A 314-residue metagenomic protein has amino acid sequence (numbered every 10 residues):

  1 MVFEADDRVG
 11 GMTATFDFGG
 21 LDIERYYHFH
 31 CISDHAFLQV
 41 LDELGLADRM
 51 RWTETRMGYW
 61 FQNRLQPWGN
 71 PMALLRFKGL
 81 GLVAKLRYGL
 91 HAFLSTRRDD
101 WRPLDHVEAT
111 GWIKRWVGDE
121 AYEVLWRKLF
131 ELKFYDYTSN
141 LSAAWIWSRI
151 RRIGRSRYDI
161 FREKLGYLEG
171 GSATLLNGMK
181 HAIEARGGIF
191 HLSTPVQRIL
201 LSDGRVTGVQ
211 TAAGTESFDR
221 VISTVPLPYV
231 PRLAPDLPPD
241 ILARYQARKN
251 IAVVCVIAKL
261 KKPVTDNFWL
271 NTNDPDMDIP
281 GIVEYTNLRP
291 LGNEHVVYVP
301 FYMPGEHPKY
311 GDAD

Functional and structural regions predicted by a protein language model:
M1-F18: Glycine-rich FAD pyrophosphate-binding loop
A14-T15, D42, L233-D236: Short amphipathic alpha-helical segments
F16-E24, R157-I160, P238-P239: Short glycine/proline- and charge-enriched loop/turn segments that cap or connect secondary-structure elements
D17, W60, H191, Q210-T211: A general beta-strand register signal
G19-D100, R115: Dinucleotide-binding Rossmann-like beta1-alpha1 core, especially the glycine-rich loop that anchors the ADP
E24-H28, L165-G166, R244: A short acidic, glycine-rich active-site loop that binds or catalyzes chemistry on phosphate/adenosine moieties
G89-S202, S217, T224: Active-site/ligand-binding neighborhood in enzyme catalytic cores
P195-D312: Mid-domain catalytic core of redox enzymes that form a hydrophobic substrate pocket/lid adjacent to a catalytic redox
